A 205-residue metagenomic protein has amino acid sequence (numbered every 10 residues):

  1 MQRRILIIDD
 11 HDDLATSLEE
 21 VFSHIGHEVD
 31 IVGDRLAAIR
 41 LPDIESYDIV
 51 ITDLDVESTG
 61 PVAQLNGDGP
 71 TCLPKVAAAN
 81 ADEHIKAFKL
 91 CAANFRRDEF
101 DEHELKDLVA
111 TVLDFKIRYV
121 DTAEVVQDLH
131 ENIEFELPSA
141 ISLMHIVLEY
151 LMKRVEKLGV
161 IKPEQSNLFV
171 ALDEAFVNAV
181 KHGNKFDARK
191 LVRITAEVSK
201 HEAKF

Functional and structural regions predicted by a protein language model:
L6, I31-I49: Acidic, metal-coordinating helix/loop segments flanking the phosphotransfer/catalytic sites of two-component signaling
D12-I31: Two-component/phosphorelay signaling modules centered on CheY-like receiver
E57-C72: Short amphipathic alpha-helix used as the core "switch/output" element in two-component signaling
S58-G60, A77-F95: Alpha4 helix (beta4-alpha4-beta5 surface) of REC/receiver domains from two-component response regulators
E104-I117: Receiver (REC) domain switch/output surface
D114-L143: CheY-like receiver
A123-I133, V180-F205: Conserved beta-strand-loop-beta-strand hairpin that lines the nucleotide-binding pocket of ATP/GTP-utilizing enzymes
E149-D173: Conserved short strand/loop->alpha-helix "switch" segment adjacent to the catalytic nucleotide/phosphoryl-transfer site
